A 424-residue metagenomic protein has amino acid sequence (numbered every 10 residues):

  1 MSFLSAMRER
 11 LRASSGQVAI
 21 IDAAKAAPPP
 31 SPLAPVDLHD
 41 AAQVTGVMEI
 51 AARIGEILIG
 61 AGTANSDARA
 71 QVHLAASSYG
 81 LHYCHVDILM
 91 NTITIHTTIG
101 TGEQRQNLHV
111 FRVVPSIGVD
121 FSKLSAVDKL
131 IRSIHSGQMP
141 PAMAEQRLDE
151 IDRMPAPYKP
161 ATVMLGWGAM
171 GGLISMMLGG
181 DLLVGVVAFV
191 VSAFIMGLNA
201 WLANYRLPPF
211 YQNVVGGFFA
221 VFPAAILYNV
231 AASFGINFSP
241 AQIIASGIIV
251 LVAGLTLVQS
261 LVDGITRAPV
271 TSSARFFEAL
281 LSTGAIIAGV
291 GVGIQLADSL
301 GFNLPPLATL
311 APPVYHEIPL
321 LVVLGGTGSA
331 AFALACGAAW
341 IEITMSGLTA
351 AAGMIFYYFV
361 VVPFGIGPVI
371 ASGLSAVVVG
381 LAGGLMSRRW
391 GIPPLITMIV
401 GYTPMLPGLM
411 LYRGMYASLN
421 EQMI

Functional and structural regions predicted by a protein language model:
M1-M143, E150: Soluble N-terminal domains of membrane-associated systems
I117-L381, L385-M405, G414-I424: Alpha-helical transmembrane segments and their membrane-interface boundaries that form or gate the permeation pathway
G408: Short glycine/threonine-rich loop/turn motifs
